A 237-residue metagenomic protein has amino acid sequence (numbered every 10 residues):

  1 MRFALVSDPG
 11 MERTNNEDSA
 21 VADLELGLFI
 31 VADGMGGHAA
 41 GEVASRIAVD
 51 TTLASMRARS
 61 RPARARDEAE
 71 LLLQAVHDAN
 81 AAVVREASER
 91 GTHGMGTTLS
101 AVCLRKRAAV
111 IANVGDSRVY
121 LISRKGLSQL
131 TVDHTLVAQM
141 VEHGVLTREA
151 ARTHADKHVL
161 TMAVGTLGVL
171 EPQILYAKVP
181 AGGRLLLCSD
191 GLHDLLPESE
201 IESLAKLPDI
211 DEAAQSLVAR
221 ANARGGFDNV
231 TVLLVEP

Functional and structural regions predicted by a protein language model:
M1-P237: PP2C/PPM-type serine/threonine phosphatase catalytic domain
